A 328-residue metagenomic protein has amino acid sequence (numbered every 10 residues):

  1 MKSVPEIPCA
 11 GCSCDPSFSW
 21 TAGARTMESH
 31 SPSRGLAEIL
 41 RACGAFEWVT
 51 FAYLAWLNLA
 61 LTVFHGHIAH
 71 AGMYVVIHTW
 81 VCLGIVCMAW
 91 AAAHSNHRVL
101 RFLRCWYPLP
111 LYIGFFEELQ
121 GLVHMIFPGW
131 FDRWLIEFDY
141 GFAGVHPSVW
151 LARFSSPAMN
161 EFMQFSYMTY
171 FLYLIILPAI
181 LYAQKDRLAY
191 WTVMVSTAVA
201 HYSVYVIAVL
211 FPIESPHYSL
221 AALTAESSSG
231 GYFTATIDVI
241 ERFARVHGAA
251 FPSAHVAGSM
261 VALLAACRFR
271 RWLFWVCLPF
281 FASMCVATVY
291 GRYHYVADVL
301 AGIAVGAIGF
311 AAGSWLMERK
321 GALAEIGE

Functional and structural regions predicted by a protein language model:
G23, E28-V81, V99-Y173: N-terminal transmembrane-helix/juxtamembrane module of multi-pass inner/ER membrane proteins
L40, G44, A91-H97, F269-W275 (+1 more regions): Membrane-interface junctions at the ends of membrane-embedded or membrane-associated helices
Y53-T62, Y112-F115, H201-I207, F281-Y290: Aromatic-anchored segments of alpha-helical transmembrane domains
F102-P110, I175-P212, S219, C277: Interfacial segments of alpha-helical transmembrane regions
E117-R133, A200-E226: Transmembrane alpha-helix/helix-exit interface in multi-pass inner-membrane proteins
I176-A183, V256-F274, A304-W315: Membrane-interfacial alpha-helical segments at the cytosolic side of multi-pass membrane proteins
V206-R271: Membrane-interfacial catalytic/cofactor-binding modules of polytopic membrane enzymes
S215-P216, A250, S283-G309: Interfacial helix-loop-helix junctions of multi-pass membrane proteins
